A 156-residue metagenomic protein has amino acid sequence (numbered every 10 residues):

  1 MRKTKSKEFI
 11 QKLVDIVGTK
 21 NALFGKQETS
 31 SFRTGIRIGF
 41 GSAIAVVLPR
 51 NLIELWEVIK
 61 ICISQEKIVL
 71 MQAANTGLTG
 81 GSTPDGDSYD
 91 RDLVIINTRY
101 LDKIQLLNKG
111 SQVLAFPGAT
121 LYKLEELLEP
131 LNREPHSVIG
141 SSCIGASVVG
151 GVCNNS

Functional and structural regions predicted by a protein language model:
M1-R37, Q65-V69, A74: N-terminal accessory segments
G18-T19, F40-G41, G80-G81: Glycine-centered flexibility motif
F32-I38, L101-L106: Short, flexible, solvent-exposed loop/turn segments with mixed acidic/basic and small polar residues
I36-L48: Short, basic, glycine/proline-bearing loop/turn elements
L52-S156: FAD-binding glycine-rich core of flavoenzymes that anchor FAD
